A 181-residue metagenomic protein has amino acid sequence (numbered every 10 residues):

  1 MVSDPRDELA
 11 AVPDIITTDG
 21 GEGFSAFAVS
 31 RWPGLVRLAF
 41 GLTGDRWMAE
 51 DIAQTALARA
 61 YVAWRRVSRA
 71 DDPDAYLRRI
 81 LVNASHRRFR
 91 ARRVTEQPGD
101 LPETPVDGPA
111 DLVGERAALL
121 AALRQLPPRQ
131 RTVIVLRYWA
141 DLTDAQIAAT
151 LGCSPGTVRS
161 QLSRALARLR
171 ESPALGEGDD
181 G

Functional and structural regions predicted by a protein language model:
V2-S3, D7, V12-R37, W47-E50: A short, charge-rich alpha-helical start-of-domain segment used by transcription regulators
P5-L9, R87, V94-A121, T143 (+1 more regions): Internal acidic/polar
V36, R46-A63: Conserved RNAP core-binding helix
D51-A58, D71-N83: Structural recognition of an alpha-helix C-terminal capping motif at a helix-to-coil junction
V62-R69, R79-G99, L112, E171: Arg/Lys-rich amphipathic alpha helix in sigma70-family domain 2
V82, H86, L151-L175: DNA-recognition helix of helix-turn-helix
R124, P128, A140-T157, R168: Helix-turn-helix DNA-binding module
V133-R137: A short pre-motif secondary-structure segment
